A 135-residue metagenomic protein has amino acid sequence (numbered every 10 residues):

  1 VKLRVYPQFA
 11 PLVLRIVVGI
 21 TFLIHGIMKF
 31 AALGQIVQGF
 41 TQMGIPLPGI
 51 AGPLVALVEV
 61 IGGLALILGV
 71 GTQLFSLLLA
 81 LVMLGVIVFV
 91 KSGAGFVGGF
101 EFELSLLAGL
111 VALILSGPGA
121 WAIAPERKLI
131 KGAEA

Functional and structural regions predicted by a protein language model:
V1-A31, G49-L57, I61-L64, L68-A135: Extended, low-polarity transmembrane helix blocks
A31-L47: Membrane-interface interhelical connector segments
